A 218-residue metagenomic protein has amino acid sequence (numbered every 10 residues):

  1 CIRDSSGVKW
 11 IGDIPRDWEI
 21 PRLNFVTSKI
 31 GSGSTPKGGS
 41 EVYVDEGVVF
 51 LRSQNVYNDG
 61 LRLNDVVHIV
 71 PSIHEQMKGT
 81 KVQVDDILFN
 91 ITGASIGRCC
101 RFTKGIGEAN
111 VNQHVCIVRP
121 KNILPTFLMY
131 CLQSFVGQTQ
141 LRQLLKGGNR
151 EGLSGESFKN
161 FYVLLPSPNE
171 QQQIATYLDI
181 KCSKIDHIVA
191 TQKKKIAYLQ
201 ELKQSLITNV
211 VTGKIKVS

Functional and structural regions predicted by a protein language model:
C1: Active-site loops and adjacent core secondary-structure elements that bind or stabilize anionic groups
D4-S34, N160, L164-P168, Q172 (+1 more regions): Non-catalytic DNA-recognition/assembly elements of restriction-modification systems
E19-D59, I73-M77: Low-complexity, Lys/Gly-biased intrinsically disordered segments
S40-V42, V49, S134-V163: Specificity-determining recognition surfaces
R52-S53, P71-F135, G152-S154: A short beta-sheet element
Q54, Q113, Q138, R150 (+2 more regions): Glutamine-centric residue-chemistry signal
N55-H68, N90: Short, basic/aromatic beta-hairpin or loop at an interaction surface
L164-S218: Amphipathic alpha-helical coiled-coil/heptad-repeat segments
